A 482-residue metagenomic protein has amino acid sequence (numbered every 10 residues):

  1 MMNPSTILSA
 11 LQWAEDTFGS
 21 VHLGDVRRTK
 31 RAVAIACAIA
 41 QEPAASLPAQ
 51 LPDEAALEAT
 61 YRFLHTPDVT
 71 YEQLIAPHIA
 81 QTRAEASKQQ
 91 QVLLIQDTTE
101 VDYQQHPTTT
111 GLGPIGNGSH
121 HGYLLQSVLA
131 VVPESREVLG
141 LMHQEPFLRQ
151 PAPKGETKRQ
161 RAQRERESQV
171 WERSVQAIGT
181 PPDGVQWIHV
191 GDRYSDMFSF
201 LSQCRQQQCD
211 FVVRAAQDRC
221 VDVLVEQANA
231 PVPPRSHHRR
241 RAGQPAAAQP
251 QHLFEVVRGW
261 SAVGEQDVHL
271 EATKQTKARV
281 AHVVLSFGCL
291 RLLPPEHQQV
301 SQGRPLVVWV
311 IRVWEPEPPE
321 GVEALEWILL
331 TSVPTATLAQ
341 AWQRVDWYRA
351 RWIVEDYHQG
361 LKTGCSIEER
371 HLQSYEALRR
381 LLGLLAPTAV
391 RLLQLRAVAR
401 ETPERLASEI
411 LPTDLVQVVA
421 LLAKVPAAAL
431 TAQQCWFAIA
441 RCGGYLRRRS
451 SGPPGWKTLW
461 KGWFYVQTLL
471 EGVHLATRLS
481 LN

Functional and structural regions predicted by a protein language model:
M2-T110, N117-L124, L129-N482: Single, function-defining residue in the core of a domain
